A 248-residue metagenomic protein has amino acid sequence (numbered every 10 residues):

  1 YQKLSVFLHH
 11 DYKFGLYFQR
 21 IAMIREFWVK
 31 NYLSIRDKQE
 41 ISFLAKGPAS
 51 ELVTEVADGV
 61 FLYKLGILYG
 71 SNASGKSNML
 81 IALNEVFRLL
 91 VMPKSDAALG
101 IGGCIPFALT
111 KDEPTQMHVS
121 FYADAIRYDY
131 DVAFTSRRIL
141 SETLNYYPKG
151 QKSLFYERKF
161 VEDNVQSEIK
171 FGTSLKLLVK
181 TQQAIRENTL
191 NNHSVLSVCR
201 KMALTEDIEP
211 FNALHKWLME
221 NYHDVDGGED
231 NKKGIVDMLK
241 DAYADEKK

Functional and structural regions predicted by a protein language model:
Y1-A22: Short, Lys/Arg-enriched N-terminal segments with co-localized hydrophobic residues within the first ~10-30 amino acids
Y17-E85: Pre-Walker A-like glycine/lysine-rich segment at the N-terminus of P-loop NTPase domains
F18-I21, Y32-L33, L109-K111, Y122 (+1 more regions): A general structural signal for short secondary-structure junctions and capping/turn motifs
V29, F121-A125, Y146: Short acidic, glycine-rich loop/turn motifs
F61-I67, L80-I139: Conserved P-loop NTP-binding catalytic core
D129-K248: Electropositive, glycine-dotted interaction segments that contact anionic polymers or phosphate-rich ligands
